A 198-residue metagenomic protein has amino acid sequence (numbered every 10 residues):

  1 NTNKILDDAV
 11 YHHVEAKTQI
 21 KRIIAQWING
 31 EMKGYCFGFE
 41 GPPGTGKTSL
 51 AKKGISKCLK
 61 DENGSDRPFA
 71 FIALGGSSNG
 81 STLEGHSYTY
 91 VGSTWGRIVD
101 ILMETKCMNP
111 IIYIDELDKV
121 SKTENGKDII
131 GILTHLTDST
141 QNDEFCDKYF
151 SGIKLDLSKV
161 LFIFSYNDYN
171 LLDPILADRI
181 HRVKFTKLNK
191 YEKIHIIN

Functional and structural regions predicted by a protein language model:
T2-E40, I98-V99, N198: Pre-Walker A (pre-P-loop) alpha-helix and adjacent loop at the N terminus of AAA/AAA+ ATPase modules, a conserved
M32-A73, M103-E104, T134, P174: Walker A/P-loop
C58-S93, I101, K193: AAA+/P-loop NTPase substrate/partner-engagement loops
S78-E84, L161, L171-N198: Conserved AAA+ ATPase core "coupling" helix
T105-P110, F145-S165: AAA+/SF3 P-loop NTPase mechanochemical coupling elements
D115-L117, D138, K159-Y169: A short beta-strand-to-loop transition that corresponds to the Sensor-1 phosphate-sensing loop of AAA+ P-loop ATPases
E116-L155: Conserved catalytic/switch belt of AAA+ P-loop NTPases
N125-G126, Y149-F150, N167-I180: Short regulatory helix/loop adjacent to the ATP-binding pocket of P-loop NTPases
